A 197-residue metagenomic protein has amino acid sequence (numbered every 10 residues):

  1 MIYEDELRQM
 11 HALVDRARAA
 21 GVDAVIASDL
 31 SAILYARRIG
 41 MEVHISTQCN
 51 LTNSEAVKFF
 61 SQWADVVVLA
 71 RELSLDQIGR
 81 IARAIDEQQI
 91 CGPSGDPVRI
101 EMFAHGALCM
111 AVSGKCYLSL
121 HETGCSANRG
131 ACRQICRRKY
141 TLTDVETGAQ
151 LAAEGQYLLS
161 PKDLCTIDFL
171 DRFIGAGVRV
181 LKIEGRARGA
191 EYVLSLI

Functional and structural regions predicted by a protein language model:
M1-L51, E55, V68, D76-I78 (+2 more regions): Active-site pocket-lining/capping segments in soluble small-molecule metabolic enzymes
D65: Anion-binding and metal-coordination hotspots
